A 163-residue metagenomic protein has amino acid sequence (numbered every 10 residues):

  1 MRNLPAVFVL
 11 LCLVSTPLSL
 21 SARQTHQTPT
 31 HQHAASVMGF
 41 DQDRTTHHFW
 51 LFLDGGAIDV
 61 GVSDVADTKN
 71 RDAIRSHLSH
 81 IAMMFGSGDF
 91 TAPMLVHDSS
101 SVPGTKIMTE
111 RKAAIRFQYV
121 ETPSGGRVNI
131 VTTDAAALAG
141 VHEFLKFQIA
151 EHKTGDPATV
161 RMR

Functional and structural regions predicted by a protein language model:
M1-L4: Positively charged n-region of N-terminal signal peptides that target proteins for export
V7-T16: Bacterial N-terminal signal peptides
L18-R163: Intrinsically disordered, low-complexity terminal tails/loops enriched in metal-binding residues
